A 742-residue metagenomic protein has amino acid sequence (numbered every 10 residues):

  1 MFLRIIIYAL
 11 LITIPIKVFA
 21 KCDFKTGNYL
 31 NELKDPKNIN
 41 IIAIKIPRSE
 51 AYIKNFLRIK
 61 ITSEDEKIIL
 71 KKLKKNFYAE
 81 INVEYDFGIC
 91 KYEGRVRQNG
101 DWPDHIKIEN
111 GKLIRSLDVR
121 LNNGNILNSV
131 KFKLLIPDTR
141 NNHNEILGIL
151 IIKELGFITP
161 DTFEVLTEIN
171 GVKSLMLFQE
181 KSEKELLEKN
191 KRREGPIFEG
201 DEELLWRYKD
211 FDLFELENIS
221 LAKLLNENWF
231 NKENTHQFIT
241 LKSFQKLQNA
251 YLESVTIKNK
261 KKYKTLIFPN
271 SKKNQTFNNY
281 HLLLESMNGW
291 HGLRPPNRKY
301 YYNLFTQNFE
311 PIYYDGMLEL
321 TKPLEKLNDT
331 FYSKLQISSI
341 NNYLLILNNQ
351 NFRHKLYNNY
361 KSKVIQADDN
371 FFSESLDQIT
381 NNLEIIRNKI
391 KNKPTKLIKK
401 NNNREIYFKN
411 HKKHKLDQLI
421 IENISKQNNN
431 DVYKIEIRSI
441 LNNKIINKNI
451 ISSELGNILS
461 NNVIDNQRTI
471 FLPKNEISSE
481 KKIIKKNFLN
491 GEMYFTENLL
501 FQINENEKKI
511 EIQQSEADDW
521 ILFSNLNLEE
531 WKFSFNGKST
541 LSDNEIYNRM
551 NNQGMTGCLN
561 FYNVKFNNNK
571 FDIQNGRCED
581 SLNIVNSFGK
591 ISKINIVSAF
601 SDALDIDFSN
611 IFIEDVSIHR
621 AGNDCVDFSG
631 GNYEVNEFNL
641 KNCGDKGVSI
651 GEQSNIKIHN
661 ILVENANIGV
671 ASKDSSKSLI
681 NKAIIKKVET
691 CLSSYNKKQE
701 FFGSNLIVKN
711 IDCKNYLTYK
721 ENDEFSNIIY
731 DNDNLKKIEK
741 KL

Functional and structural regions predicted by a protein language model:
F2-Y8: Sec-dependent signal peptide recognition, specifically the positively charged N-region followed immediately by
I7, K91, A250, V432 (+2 more regions): Intrinsically disordered, low-complexity N-terminal regions enriched in serine/proline/glycine with scattered basic
L11-I12: Hydrophobic alpha-helical transmembrane segments of integral membrane proteins, especially lipid-exposed positions
F19-K481, K485: Phosphate/dinucleotide-binding and metal-coordinating scaffold of catalytic cores in nucleotide-dependent enzymes
I464-L742: Extracellular beta-rich repeat passengers
